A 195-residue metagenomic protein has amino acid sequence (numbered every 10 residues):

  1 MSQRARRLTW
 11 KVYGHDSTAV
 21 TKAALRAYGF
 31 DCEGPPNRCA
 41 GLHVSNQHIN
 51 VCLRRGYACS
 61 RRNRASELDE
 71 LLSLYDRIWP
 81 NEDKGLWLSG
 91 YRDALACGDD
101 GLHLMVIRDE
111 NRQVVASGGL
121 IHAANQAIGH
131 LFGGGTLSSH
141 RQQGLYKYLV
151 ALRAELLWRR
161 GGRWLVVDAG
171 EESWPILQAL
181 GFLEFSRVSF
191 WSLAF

Functional and structural regions predicted by a protein language model:
M1-S66, V167, S173, S189-L193: Acyl-donor-binding surface of acyltransferase catalytic domains
A19-R26, E33-P36, R61-Y91, L95-G101: Hydrophobic, aromatic-enriched alpha-helical segments typical of multi-pass transmembrane helices
L25, L177, F182: Conserved active-site tyrosine of GNAT-family acetyltransferases
G34, V114-A116, S186: A structural microfeature
D76, E82-S139: A conserved beta-strand-loop-helix scaffold within acyl/acetyltransferase catalytic domains
T136, Q142-E155, R159, A179: Conserved acetyl-CoA-binding loop-helix of GNAT-fold acetyltransferases
